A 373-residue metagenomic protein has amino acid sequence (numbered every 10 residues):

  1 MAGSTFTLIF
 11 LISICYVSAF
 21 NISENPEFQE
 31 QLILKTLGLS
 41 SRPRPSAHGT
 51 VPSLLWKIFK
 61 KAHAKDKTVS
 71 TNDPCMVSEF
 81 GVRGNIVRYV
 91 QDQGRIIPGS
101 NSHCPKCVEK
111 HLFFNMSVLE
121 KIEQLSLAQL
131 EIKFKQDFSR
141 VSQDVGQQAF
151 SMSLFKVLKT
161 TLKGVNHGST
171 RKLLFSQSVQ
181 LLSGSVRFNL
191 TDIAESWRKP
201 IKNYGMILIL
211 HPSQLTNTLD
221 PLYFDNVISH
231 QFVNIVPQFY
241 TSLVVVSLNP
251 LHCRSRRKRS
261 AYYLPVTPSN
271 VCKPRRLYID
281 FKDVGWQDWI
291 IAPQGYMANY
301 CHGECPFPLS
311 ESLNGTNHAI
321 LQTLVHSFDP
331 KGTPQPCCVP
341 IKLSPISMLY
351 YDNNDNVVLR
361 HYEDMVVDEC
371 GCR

Functional and structural regions predicted by a protein language model:
A2-R373: Secreted, disulfide-rich extracellular signaling modules
